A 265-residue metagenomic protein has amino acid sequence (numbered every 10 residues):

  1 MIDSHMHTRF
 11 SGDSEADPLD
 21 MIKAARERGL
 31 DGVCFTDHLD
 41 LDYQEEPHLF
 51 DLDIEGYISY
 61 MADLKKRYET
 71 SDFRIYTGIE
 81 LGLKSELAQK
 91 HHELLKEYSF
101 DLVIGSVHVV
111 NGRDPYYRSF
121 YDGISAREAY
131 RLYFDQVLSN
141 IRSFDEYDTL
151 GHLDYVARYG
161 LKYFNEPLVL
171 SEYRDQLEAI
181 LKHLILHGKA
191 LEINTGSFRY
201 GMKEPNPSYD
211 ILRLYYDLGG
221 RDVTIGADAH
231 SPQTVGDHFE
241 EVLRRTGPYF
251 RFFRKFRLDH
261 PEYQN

Functional and structural regions predicted by a protein language model:
M1-D3, G32-C34, R74-G78, D101-I104 (+4 more regions): Structural preference for beta-strand elements that scaffold enzyme active sites
M1-S85, L94-E97, Y159-L161, N165-S171 (+3 more regions): An N-terminally biased module of ancient metal coordination in phosphate/nucleic-acid-related enzymes
M1-T8, P18, N111, Y163-N265: Charged catalytic cores and adjacent phosphate/nucleic-acid-binding surfaces used for phosphate/nucleic-acid chemistry
E27, R142-S143, D217-G219: Short hydrophobic "helix-edge" motifs at membrane interfaces and signal-peptide entry regions
C34-L39, N111-P115, D154-A157, H187-A190 (+1 more regions): Short amphipathic alpha-helical segments, especially helix-boundary/capping motifs
P47, D51-L186: Extended substrate/RNA-proximal surfaces in nucleic-acid metabolism proteins
